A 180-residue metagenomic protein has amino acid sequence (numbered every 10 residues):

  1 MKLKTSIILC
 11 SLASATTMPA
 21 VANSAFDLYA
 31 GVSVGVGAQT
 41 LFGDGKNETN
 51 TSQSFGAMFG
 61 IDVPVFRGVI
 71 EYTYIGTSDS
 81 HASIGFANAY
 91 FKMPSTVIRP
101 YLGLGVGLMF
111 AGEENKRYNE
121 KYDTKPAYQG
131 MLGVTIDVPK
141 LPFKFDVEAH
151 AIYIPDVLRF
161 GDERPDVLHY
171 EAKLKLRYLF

Functional and structural regions predicted by a protein language model:
M1-D27, F180: Cleavable N-terminal export/targeting peptides
A20-Y74, R177: Short glycine/proline- and aromatic-enriched beta-strand/turn motifs that initiate or cap beta-hairpins
F42-N47, Y74-G76, E114-K121, L158-R164: Extracellular loop and loop/strand-boundary signature of outer-membrane beta-barrel proteins
T49-Q53, D79-H81, Y122-A127, R164-L168: Short sequence motifs at beta-strands and strand-loop junctions characteristic of Gram-negative outer-membrane
M58-Y128, I136-F145, K175-Y178: Gram-negative (and chloroplast) outer-membrane scaffold detector with strong preference for beta-barrel transmembrane
E148-H150: Internal, hydrophobic beta-strand segments that form the core of beta-sheet-rich folds
V167-F180: Outer-membrane beta-barrel "beta-signal"
